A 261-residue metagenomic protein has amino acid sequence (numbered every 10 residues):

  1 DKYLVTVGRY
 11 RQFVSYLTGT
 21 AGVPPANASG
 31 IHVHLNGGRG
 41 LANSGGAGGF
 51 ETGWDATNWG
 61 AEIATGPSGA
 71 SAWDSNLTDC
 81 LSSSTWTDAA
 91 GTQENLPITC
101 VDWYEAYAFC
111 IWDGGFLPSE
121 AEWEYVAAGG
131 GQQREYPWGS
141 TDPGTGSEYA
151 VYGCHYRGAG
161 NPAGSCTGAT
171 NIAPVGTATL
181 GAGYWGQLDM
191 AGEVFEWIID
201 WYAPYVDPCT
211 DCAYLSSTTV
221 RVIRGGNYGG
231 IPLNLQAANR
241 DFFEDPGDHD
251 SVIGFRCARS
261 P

Functional and structural regions predicted by a protein language model:
D1-L117, D245-P261: Extended beta-strand/loop cores of jelly-roll/beta-sandwich
R9-R11, R39, R134, R157 (+3 more regions): Arginine residue identity/basic-tract feature
P67-A237: Functional-site microenvironments in short loops/helix caps that host divalent-cation chemistry
C212-L215, F242-H249: Short proline/glycine-enriched turn/loop segments at secondary-structure junctions
